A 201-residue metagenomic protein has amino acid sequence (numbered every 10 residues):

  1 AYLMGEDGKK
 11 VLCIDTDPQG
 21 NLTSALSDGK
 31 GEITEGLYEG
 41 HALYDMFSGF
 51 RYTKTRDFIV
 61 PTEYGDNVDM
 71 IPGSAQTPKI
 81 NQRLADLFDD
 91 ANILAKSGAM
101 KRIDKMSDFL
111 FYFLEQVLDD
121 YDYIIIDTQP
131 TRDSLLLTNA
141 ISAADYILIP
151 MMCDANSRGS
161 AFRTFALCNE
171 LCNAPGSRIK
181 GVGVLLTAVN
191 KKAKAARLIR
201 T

Functional and structural regions predicted by a protein language model:
A1-T201: P-loop NTP-binding core
